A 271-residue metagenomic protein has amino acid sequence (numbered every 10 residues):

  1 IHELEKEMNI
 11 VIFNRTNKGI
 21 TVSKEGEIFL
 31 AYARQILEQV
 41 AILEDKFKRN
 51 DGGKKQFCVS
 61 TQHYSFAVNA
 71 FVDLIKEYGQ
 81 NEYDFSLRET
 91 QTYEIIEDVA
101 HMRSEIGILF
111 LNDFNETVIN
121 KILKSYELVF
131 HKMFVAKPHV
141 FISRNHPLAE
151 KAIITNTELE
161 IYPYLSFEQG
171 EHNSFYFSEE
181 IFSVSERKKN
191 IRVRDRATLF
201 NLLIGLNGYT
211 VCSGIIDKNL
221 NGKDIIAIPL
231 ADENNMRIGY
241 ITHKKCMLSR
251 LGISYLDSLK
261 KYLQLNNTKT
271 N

Functional and structural regions predicted by a protein language model:
E5-V22: A short LG(V/I)-centered, amphipathic sequence patch enriched for acidic residue(s) preceding the LG motif
E7-M8, F29-D51, C58: Alpha-helical linker/hinge and terminal dimerization helices associated with HTH transcriptional regulators
K54-V118: Central regulatory/effector-binding core of bacterial HTH transcription factors
A67-A70, N112, E116, A149 (+4 more regions): Secondary-structure junction motif
D98-E105, F110, Q169-I226: Hydrophobic hinge/microswitch elements
I122-P138, I142-Y164: Flexible hinge/capping segments at coil-to-helix
K124-H131, A136-K137, A197-M247: Beta-alpha-beta core module
N145-I154, D232-N234, K245-G252: Short helix-loop capping/hinge motifs at secondary-structure junctions, enriched in acidic/polar residues
